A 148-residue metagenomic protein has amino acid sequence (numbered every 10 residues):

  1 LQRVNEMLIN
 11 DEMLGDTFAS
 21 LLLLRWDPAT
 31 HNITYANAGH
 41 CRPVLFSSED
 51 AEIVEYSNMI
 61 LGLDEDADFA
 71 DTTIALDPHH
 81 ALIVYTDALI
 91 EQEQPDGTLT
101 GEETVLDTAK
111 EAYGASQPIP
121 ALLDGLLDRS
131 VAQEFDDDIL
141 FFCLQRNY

Functional and structural regions predicted by a protein language model:
L1-Y148: Conserved subregion of the PPM/PP2C metallophosphatase catalytic domain
